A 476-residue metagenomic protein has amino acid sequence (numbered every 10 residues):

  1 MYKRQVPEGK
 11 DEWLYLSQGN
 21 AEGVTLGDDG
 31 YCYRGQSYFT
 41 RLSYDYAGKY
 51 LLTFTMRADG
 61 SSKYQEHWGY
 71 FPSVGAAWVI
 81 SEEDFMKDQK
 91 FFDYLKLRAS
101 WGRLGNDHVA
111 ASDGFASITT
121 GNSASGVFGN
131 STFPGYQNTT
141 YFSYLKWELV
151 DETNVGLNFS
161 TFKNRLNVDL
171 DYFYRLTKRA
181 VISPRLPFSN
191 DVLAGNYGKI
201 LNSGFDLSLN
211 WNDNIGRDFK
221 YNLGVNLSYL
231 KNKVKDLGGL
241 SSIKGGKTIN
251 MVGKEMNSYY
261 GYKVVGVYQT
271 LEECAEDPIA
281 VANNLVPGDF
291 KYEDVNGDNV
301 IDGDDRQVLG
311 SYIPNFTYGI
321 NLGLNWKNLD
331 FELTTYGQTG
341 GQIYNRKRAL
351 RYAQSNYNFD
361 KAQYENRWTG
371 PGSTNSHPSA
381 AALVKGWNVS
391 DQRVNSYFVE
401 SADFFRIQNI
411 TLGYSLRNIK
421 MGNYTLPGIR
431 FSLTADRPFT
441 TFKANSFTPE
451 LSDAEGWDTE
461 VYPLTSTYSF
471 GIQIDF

Functional and structural regions predicted by a protein language model:
M1-Y2, W326: Short, basic, low-complexity termini and linkers enriched in Ser/Thr/Gly/Pro that act as targeting/leader peptides
K3-G261, S390, V394-F476: Extracellular/periplasmic, surface-exposed regions of secreted and cell-surface proteins
L51, A58-S61, I301, T334-T339: Long, contiguous hydrophobic alpha-helical segments, chiefly transmembrane helices and signal peptides
H108, Y260, E272-E273, E332-T334 (+1 more regions): Short helix/loop capping segments that flank catalytic or ligand/cofactor-binding pockets
G195-G198, N212-Y312, Y352, S373-N375: Conserved small-residue
S311-N345: Glycine-rich, aromatic-lined ligand/substrate-binding cores of catalytic and carbohydrate-binding domains
Q338-F431: Extracytoplasmic gating/loop element in the C-terminal half of outer-membrane beta-barrel translocons and assembly
